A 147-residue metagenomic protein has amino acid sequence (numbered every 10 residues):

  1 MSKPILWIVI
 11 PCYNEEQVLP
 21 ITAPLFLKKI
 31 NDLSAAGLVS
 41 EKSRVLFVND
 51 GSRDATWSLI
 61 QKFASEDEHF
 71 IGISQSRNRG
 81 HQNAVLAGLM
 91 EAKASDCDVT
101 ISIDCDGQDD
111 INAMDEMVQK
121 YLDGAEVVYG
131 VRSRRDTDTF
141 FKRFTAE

Functional and structural regions predicted by a protein language model:
I5-W7, R44: Cell-envelope/extracellular polymer assembly enzymes that use nucleotide-activated donors
E15-A36: Short, well-formed alpha-helical segments that are part of the catalytic scaffolds of diverse glycosyltransferases
E15-V18, S52, D110: Donor nucleotide-sugar binding loop of glycosyltransferases
K29-S40, E66-D67, E91-C97: Alpha-helix termini
S34-G51, I73-S74: Short beta-strand/loop segment that forms part of the nucleotide-sugar
S43, H69-I71, A125: Short, conserved active-site loop motifs that form the nucleotide-linked donor/cofactor pocket
N49-W57, G107-Q108: A conserved acidic beta->alpha catalytic loop
Q75-R77, H81-E91, V99-S102, Q108-E147: Acceptor/aglycone-binding surface of glycosyltransferases and processive sugar-polymer synthases
